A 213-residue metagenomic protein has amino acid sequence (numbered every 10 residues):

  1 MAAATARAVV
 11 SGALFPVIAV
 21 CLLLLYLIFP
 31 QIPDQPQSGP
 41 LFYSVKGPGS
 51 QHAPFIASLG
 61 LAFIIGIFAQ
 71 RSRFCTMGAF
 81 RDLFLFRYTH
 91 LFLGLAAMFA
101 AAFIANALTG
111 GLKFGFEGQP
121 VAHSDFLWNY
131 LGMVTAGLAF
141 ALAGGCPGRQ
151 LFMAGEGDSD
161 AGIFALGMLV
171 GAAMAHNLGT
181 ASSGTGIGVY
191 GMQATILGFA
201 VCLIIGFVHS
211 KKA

Functional and structural regions predicted by a protein language model:
M1-A213: Membrane-interfacial helix-loop segments of redox and metal-homeostasis proteins, especially TM-loop-TM junctions
